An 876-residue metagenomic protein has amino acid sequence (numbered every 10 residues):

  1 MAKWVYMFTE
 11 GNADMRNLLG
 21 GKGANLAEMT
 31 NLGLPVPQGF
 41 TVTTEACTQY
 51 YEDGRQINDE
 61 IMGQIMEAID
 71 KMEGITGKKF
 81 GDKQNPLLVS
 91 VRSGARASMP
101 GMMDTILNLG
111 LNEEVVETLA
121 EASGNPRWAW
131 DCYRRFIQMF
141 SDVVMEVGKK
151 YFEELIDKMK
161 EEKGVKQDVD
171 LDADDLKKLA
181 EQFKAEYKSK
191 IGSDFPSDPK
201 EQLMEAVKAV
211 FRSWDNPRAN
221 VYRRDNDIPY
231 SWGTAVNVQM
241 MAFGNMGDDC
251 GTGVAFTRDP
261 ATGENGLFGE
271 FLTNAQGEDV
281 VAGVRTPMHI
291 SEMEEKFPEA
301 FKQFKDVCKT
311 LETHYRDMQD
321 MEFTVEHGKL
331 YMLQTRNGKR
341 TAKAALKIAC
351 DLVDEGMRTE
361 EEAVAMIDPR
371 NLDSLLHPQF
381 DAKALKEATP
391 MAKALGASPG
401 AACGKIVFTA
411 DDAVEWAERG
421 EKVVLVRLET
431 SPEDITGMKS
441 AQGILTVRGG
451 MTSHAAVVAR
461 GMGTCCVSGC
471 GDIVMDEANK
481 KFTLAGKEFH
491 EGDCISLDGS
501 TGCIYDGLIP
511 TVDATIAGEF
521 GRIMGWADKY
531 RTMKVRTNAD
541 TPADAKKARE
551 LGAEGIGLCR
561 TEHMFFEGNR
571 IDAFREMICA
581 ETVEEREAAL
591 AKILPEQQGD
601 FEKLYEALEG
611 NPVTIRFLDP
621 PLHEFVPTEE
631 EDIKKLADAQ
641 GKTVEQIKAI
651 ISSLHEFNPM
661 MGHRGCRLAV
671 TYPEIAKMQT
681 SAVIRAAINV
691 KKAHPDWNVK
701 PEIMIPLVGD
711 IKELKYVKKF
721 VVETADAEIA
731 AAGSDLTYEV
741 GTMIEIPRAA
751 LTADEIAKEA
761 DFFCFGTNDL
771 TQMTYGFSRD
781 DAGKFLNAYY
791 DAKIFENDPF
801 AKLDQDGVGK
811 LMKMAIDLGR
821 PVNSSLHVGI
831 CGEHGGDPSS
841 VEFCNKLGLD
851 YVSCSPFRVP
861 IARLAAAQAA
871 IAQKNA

Functional and structural regions predicted by a protein language model:
M1-A388, E421-V424, S431-T436, Q442 (+10 more regions): Nucleotide/phosphate-binding sheet-loop regions of phosphoryl- and nucleotidyl-transfer enzymes
F40, V447-G449, S468-G471, C559 (+2 more regions): Short beta->alpha connector loops at strand-helix junctions that form conserved, small/polar/Pro-enriched
Q64, D472-Y505, P510: S4-like RNA-binding module at protein N-termini
R92-S93, I516, W526-A876: Conserved alpha/beta-domain cores
T257, V414-W416, I435, L484-E488: Short, surface-exposed secondary-structure edge patches
M357-A441, C503-L508, F520, M524-D528 (+1 more regions): Protease-associated
Q442-R448, C466, G829: A short, small-residue-rich loop immediately preceding and capping a beta-strand
